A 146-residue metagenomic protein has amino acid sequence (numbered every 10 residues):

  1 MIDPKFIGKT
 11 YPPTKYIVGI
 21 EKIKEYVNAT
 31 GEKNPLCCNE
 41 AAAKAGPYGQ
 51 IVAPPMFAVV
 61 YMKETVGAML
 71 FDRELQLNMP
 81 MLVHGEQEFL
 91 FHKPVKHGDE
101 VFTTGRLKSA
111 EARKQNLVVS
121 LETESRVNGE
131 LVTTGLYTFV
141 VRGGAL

Functional and structural regions predicted by a protein language model:
M1-H84: Hot-dog-fold acyl-thioester-processing enzymes
M1-I2, L90-L146: HotDog/MaoC-like acyl-thioester-processing domains
H84, E88-L90: Low-complexity, intrinsically disordered segments exposed to solvent
